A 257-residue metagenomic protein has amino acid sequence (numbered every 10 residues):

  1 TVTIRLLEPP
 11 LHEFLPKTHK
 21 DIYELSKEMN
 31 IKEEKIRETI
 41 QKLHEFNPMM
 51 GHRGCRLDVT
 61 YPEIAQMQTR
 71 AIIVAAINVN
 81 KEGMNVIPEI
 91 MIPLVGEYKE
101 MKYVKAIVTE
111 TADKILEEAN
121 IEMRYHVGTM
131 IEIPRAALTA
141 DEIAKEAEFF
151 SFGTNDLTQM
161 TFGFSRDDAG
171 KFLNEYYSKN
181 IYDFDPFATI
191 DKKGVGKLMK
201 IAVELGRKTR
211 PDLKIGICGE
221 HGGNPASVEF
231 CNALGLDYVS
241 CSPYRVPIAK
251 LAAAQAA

Functional and structural regions predicted by a protein language model:
T1-A257: Conserved alpha/beta-domain cores
